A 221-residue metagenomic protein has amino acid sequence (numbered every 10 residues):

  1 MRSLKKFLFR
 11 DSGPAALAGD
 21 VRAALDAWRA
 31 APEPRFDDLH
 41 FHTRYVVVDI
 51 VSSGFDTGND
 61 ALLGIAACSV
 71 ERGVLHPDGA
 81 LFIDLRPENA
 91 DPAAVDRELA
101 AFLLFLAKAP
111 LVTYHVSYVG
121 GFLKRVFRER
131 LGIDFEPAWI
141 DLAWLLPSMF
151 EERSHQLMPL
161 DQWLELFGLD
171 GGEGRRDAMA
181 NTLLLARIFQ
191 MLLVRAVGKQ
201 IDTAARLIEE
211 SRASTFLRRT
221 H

Functional and structural regions predicted by a protein language model:
M1-E33, R187-H221: Acidic two-metal-ion nuclease catalytic site recognized across multiple nuclease folds, prominently DnaQ/RNase D-T
D37-A94: Conserved RNase H-like, two-metal-ion catalytic cores of nucleic-acid enzymes
D49-V51, V119, D141, N181: Acidic active-site catalytic centers that drive phospho-/nucleotidyl reactions and related ester hydrolyses
G54-F55, P110-Y114, G171-R176: Short helix-to-loop capping/linker segments positioned immediately adjacent to catalytic or ligand/cofactor-binding
F82-E152: Conserved DEDDh/DEDDy metal-dependent 3′-5′ exonuclease domain
P87-A90, P147-A186: Active-site-proximal helix-loop-helix substrate-binding element of RNase H-like nuclease domains
V126-E129, L166, M191-R195: Active-site catalytic microenvironments for nucleophilic, acid-base chemistry
F135, E173-R176, R195-D202: Short conserved catalytic/interaction loops centered on acidic-Pro-aromatic/His motifs
